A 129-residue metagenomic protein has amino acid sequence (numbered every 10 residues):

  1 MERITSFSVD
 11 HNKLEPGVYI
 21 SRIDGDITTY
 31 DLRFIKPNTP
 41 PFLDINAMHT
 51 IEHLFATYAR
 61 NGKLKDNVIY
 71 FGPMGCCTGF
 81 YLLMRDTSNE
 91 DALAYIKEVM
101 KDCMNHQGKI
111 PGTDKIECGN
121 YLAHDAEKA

Functional and structural regions predicted by a protein language model:
M1-N38: Non-catalytic terminal extensions that flank enzyme cores
V18-I20, I69-P73: Generic structural motif
I27-R60, Y70-F71: Active/ligand-binding-proximal structured segments within catalytic/core domains that scaffold catalytic residues
F42-A47, V68, L83-D91: Short coil/turn segments at secondary-structure boundaries
H53-N61, E98-K101, N105: Short, intrinsically disordered, mixed-charge
G62-D66: Short secondary-structure junctions
P73-A129: Active-site-adjacent, His/Asp/Glu-enriched structural segments that form or flank metal-binding and acid/base networks
